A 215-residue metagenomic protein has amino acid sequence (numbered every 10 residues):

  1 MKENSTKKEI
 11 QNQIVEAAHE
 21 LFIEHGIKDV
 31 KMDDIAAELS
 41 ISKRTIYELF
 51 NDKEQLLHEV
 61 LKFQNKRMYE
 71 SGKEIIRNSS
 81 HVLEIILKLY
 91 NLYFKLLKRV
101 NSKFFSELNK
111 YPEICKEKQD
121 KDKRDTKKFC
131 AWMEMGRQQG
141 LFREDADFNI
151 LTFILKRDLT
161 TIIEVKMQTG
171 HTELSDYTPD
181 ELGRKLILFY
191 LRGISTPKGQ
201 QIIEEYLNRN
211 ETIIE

Functional and structural regions predicted by a protein language model:
M1-H25, D29-I41, Q55-H58: Basic, helix-initiating cap at the start of DNA-binding domains
E24-I27, E48, R143: Helix-turn-helix/winged-helix DNA-binding modules
S40-F50: Short hydrophobic/aromatic patch on the recognition helix
D52-L57, R67: Short amphipathic alpha-helical segment with a characteristic S/N-K-E followed by hydrophobic residues
E59, E70-R99, K116, T152-L155 (+1 more regions): Hydrophobic alpha-helical connector segments
L92-K116, V165-Q168, I203-L207: Amphipathic alpha-helical segments used for helix-helix packing
E113-L141, N149-V165, E181: Amphipathic alpha-helical packing segments from all-alpha helical-bundle domains
A131-Q139, Q168, E173-E215: C-terminal peripheral helix-coil segments that are non-catalytic and often amphipathic
